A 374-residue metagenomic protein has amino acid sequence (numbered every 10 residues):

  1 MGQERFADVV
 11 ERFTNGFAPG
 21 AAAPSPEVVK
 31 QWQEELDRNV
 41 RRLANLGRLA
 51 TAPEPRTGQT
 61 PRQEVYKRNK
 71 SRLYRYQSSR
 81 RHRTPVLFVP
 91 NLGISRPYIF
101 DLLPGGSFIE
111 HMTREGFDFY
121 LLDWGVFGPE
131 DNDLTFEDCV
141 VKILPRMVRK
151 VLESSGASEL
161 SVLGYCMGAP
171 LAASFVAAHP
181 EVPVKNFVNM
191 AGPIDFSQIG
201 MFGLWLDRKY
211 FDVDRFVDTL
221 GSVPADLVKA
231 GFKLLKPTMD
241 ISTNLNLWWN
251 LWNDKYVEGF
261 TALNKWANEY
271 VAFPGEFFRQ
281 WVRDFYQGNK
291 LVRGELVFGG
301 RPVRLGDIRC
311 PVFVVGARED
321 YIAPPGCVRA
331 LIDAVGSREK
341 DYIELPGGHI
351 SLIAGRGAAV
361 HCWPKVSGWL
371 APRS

Functional and structural regions predicted by a protein language model:
M1-V28, E153, A157, L171-E276: Alpha/beta-hydrolase-fold enzymes
A50-T51, G58-G128: Short, surface-exposed "cap/lid" segments of acyl-processing enzymes
D133-S154: Alpha/beta-hydrolase active-site loop
V162-G164, M190, V315: Short beta-strand immediately N-terminal to the catalytic nucleophile in serine-hydrolase-like folds
L163-A172: Gly/Ala-rich beta-loop-alpha elbow adjacent to hydrolase catalytic centers
I308, V314-G316, D320: Short beta-strand/loop motif that positions the catalytic acidic residue of the alpha/beta-hydrolase fold
C310, P324-D333: Short alpha-helix in the alpha/beta-hydrolase fold that links the catalytic acid
I322, Y342, P346-H361: Catalytic histidine-centered segment of alpha/beta-hydrolase-like enzymes
